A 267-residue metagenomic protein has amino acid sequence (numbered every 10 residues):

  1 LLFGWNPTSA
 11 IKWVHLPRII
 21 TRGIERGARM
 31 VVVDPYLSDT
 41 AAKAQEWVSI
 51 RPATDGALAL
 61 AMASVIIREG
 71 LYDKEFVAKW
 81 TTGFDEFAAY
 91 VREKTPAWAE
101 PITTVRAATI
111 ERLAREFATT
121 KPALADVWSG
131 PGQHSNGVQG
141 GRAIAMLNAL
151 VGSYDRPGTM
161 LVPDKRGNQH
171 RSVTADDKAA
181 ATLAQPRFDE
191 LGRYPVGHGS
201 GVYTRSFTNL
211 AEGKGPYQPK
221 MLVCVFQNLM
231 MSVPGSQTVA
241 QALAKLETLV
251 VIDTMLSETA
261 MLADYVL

Functional and structural regions predicted by a protein language model:
L2-R166, G192-L267: Cofactor-pocket helix-loop regions in the catalytic cores of large enzyme subunits
T159-L161, A181, R187-F188: Cofactor-binding active-site loop characterized by glycine-rich and histidine/acidic residues
N168-Q169, Q185-L191: Acidic, glycine-rich segments within the central catalytic cores of soluble metabolic enzymes that bind/position
Q169, A175-L183: Surface-exposed loop and adjacent secondary-structure segments within mature catalytic domains
S172-D176, K220-V223: Short acidic/polar alpha-helix capping motifs at helix-coil junctions
